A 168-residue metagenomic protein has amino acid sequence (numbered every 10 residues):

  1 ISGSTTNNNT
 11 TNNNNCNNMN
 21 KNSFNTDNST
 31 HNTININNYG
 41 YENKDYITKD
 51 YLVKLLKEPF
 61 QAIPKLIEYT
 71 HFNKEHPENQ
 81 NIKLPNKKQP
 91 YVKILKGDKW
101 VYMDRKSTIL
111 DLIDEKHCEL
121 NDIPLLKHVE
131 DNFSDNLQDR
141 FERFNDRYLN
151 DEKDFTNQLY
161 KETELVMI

Functional and structural regions predicted by a protein language model:
S2-I168: Extended amphipathic coiled-coil helices
